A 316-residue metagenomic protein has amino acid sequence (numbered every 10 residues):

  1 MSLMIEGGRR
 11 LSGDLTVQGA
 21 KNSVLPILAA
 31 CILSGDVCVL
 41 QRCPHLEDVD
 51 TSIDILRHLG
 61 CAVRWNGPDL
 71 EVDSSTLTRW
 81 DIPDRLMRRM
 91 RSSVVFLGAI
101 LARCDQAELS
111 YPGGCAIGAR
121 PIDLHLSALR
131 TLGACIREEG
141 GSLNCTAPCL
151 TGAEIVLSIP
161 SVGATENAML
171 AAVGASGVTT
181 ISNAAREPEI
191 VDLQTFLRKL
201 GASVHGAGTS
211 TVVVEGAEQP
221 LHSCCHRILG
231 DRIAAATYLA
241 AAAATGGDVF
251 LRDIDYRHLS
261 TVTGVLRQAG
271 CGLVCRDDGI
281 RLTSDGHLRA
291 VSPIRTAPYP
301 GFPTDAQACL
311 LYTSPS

Functional and structural regions predicted by a protein language model:
M1-T16, I53, G60-R85, A134-S158 (+6 more regions): Self-splicing inteins and homing endonuclease
S2-L3, T16-V37, R64-G67: N-terminal glycine-rich anion-binding loops that anchor highly charged ligand groups
A30-S34, H58, A99-R103, V173-A175 (+1 more regions): Alpha-helix C-terminal capping segments
L40, D84, E108-R120, G152-I159 (+3 more regions): Flexible, glycine/proline-enriched loop segments at strand-loop-helix junctions that form or flank small-ligand binding
R79-E154: Hydrophobic alpha-helical hairpins/lids featuring a short glycine-rich hinge
S93-V95, E154-L157, G163-M169, C225-H226 (+2 more regions): Intrinsic, low-complexity N-terminal interaction/targeting segments
E166, L170-T179, V191: Internal alpha/beta core interface subdomains
Y312-S316: Conserved small/polar residues in nucleotide/adenosyl-binding loops
